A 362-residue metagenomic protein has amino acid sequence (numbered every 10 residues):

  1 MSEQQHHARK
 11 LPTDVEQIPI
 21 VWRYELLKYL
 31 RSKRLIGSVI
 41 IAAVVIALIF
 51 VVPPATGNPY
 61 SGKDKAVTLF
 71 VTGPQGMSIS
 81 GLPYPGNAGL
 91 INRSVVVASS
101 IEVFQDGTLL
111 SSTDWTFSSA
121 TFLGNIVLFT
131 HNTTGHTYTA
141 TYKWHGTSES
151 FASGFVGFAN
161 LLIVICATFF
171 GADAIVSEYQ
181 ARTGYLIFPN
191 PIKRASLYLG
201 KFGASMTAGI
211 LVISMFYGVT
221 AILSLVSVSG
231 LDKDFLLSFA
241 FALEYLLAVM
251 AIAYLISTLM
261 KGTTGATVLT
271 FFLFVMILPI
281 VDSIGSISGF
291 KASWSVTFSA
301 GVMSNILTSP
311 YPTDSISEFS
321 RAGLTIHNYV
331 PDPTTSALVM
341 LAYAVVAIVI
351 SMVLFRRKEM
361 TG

Functional and structural regions predicted by a protein language model:
S2-A42: Aromatic- and glycine-rich beta-strand/loop motifs that create alpha-glucan
R9-P12, V39-A42, I46-D64, K143-A174 (+6 more regions): Secretory targeting signals
D14, S309-G362: Alpha-helical transmembrane segments of multi-pass membrane transporters/translocases
K28, S177, N190, A221-L225 (+2 more regions): Transmembrane helix-loop junction
P59-D114: Extended beta-strand solenoid/passenger and fiber regions
S99-G135: Extracellular/luminal ectodomains and secreted, surface-exposed scaffolds of diverse proteins
A174-M206: Helix-loop-helix units of permease transmembrane domains in multi-pass membrane transporters, especially ABC
G289-A322: Short hydrophobic, aromatic-rich alpha-helical segments embedded in or entering the lipid bilayer of multi-pass
